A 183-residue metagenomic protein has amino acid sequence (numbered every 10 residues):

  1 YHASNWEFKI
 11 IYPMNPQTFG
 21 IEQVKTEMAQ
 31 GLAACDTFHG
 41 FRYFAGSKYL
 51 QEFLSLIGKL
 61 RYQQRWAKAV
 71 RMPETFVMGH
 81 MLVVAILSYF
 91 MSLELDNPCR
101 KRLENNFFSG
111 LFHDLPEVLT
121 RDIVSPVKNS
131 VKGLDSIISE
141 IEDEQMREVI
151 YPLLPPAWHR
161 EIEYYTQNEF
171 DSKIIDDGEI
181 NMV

Functional and structural regions predicted by a protein language model:
Y1-V183: Alpha-helical, largely C-terminal catalytic domains that coordinate divalent metal ions via clustered Asp/Glu/His
